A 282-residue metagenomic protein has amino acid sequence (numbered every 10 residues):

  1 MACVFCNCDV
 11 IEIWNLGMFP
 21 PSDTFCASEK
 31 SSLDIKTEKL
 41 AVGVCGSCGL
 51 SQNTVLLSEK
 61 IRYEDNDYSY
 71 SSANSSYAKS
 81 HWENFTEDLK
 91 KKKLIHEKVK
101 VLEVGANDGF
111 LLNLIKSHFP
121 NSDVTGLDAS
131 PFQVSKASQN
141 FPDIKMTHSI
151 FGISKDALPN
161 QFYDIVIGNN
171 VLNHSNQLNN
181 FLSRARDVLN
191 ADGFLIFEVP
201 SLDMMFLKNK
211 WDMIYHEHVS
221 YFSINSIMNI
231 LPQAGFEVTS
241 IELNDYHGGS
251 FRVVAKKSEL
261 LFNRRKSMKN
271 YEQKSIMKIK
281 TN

Functional and structural regions predicted by a protein language model:
M1-S75, E242, R252: N-terminal juxtadomain amphipathic helix that follows a signal peptide/anchor or precedes a small N-terminal auxiliary
P21-T24, F197-S220, I224-L231: Short, glycine-/aromatic-enriched active-site segment of Class I SAM-dependent methyltransferases
I35-A41, S47-K136, K210, Y215 (+1 more regions): Extended interfacial segments that mediate partner engagement and assembly in macromolecular machines
F141-D156: Conserved SAM-binding strand-loop segment of SAM-dependent methyltransferases
D156-V166: A short acidic, Gly/Pro-enriched loop at the edge of an enzyme's catalytic core that lines a small-molecule cofactor
D164-Q177: A short SAM/SAH-binding and catalytic strip from SAM-dependent methyltransferases
N179-F194: A short glycine-rich, Lys/Arg-flanked "PGG" loop and its adjoining helix->strand segment in the class I
H247-N282: Flexible, glycine-/basic-rich loop-and-beta segments that form/coincide with the SAM-dependent methyltransferase
